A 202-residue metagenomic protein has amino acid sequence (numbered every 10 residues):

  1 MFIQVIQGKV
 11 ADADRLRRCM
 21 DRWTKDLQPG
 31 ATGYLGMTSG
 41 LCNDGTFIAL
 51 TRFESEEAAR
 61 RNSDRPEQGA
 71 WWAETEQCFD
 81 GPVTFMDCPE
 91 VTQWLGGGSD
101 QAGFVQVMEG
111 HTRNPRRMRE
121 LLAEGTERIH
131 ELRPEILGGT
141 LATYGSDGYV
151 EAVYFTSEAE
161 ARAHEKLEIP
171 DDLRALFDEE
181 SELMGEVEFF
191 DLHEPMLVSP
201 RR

Functional and structural regions predicted by a protein language model:
M1-R202: Short S/T/G/P-rich N-terminal loop/turn motif that feeds into the first structured element of a domain
